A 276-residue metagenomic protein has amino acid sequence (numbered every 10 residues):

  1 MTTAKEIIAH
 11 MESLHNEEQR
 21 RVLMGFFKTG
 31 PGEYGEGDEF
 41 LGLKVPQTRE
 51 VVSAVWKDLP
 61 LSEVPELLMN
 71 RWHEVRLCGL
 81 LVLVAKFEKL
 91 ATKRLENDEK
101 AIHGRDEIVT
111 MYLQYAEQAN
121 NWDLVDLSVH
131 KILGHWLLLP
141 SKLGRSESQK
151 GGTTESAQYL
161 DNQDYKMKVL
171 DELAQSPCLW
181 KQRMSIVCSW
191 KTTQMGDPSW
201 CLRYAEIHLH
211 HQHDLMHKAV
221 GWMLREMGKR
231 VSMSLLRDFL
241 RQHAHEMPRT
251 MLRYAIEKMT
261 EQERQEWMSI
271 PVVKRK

Functional and structural regions predicted by a protein language model:
M1-G151, E155-K276: Alpha-helical scaffold domains
